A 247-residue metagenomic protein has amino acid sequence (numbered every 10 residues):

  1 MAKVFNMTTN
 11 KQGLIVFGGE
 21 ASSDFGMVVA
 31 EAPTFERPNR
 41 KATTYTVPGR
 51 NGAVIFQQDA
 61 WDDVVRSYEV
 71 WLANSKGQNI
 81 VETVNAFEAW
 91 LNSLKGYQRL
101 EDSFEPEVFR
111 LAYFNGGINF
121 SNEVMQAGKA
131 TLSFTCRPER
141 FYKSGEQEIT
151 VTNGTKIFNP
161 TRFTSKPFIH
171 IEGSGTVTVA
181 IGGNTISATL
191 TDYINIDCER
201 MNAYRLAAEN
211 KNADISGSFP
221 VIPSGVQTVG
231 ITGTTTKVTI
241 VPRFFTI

Functional and structural regions predicted by a protein language model:
M1-T44: Polar/acidic, low-complexity leader/linker segments enriched in S/T/G and N/D
V4, E69-N115: Short, acidic/charged, Gly/Pro-enriched secondary-structure junctions
F5-T8, T135-R137, V221: Mixed-charge, glycine-accented linear interaction segment located at domain edges/termini
V16-V28, F109-G116, T185-T191, I215: Short amphipathic beta-strand/extended segments with alternating polar/hydrophobic composition
Y45-V47, A53-Q78, Q126-R140, Q227: Oligomerization/assembly interface segments of phage tail-like spikes and tubes
A60-V64, N92-L94, V124-G128, T161-F163 (+2 more regions): Solvent-exposed loop and beta-edge segments used for protein-protein assembly and interaction
G96-R140: Short beta-strand and beta-hairpin "edge-sheet" elements
Y142-I247: Intrinsically disordered, low-complexity segments enriched in serine, threonine, and glycine
